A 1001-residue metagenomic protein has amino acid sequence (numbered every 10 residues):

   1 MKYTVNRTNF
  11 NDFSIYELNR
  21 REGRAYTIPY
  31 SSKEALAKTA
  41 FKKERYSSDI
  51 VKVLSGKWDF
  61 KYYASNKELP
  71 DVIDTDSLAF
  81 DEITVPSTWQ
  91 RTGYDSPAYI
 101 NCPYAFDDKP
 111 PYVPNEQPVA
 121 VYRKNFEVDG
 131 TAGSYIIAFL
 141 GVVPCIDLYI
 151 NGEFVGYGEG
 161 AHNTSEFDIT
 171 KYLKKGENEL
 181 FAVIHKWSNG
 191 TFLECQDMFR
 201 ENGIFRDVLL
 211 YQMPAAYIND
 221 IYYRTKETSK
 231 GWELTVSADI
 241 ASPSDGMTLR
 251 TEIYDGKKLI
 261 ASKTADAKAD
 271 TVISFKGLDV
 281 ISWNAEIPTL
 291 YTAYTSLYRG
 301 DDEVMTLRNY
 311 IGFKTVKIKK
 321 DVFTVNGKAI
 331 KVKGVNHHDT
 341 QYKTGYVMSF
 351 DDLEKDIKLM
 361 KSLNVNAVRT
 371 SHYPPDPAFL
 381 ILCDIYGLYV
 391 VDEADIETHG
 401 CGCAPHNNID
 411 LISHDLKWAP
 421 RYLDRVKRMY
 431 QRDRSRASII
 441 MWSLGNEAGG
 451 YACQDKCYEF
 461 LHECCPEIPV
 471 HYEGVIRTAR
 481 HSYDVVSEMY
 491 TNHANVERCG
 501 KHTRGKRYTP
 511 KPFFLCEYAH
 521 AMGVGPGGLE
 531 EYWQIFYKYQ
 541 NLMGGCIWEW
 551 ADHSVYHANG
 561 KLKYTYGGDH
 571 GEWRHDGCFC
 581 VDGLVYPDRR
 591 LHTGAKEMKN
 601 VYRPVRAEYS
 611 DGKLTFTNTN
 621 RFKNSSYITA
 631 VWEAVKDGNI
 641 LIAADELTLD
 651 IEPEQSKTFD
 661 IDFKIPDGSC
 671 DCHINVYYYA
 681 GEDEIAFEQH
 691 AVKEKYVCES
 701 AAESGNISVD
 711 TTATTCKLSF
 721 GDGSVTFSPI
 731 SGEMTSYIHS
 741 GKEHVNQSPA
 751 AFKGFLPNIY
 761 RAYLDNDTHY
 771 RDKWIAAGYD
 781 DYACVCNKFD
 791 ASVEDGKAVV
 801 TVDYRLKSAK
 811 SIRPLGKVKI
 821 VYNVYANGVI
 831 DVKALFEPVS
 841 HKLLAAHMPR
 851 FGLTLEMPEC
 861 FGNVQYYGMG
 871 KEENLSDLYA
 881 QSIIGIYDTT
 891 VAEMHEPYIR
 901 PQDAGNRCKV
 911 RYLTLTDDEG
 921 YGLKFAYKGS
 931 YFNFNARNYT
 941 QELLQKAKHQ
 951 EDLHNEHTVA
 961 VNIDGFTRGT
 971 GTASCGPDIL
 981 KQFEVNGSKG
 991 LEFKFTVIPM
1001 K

Functional and structural regions predicted by a protein language model:
K2-E22, Y26, A40, E44-R45 (+8 more regions): Accessory beta-strand-rich segments of carbohydrate-active enzymes
K2-Y46, E153, F192, M213 (+4 more regions): Extended substrate-binding grooves/exosites of carbohydrate-active enzymes
T88-R91, D95-S96, P103-Y112, E159-A161 (+10 more regions): An acidic-aromatic loop/edge-strand motif
R91-G93, G141, K186, N284 (+2 more regions): Beta-strand/loop-rich accessory regions of lumenal/periplasmic or secreted enzymes, predominantly carbohydrate-active
Y122-K124, N163-F167, A269-I273, L647 (+2 more regions): Short strand-edge motifs at loop-to-beta-strand transitions and within beta-strands of extracellular beta-rich domains
G133, L173-E177, K276-L290, D667-H673: Short glycine/proline/serine/threonine-rich loop/turn segments at secondary-structure transition edges
L148-I150, W232-A265, T271-I273, A293 (+3 more regions): Beta-strand-rich binding/interaction modules
E194-I218, H553, G560-T615, T619-L641 (+6 more regions): Catalytic cores of secreted or luminal carbohydrate-active enzymes
